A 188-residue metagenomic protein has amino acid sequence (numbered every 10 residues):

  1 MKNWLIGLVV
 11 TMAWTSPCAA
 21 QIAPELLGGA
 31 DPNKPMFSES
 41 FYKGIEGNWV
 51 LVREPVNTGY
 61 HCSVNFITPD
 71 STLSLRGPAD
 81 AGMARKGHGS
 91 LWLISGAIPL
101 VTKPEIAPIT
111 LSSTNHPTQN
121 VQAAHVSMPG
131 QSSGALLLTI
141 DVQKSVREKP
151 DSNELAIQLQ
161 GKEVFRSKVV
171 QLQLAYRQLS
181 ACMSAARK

Functional and structural regions predicted by a protein language model:
M1-I6: Bacterial N-terminal signal peptides that target proteins for export
V10-T11: Short, linear, compositionally biased motifs with a strong N-terminal bias
W14-P17: N-terminal signal peptide c-region/cleavage motif recognized by signal peptidases
A20-K188: A generic "folded-domain core" signal
